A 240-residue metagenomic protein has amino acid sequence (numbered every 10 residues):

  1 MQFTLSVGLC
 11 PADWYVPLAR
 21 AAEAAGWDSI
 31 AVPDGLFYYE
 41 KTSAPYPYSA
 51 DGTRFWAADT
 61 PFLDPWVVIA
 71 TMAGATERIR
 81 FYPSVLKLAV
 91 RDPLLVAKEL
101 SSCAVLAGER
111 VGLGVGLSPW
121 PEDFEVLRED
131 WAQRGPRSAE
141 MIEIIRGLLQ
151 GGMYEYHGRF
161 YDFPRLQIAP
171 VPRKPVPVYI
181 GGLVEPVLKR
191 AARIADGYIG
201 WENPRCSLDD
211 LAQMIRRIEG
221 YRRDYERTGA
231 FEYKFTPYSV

Functional and structural regions predicted by a protein language model:
M1-V240: Active-site-adjacent structural elements that line small-molecule/cofactor binding pockets in enzymes
